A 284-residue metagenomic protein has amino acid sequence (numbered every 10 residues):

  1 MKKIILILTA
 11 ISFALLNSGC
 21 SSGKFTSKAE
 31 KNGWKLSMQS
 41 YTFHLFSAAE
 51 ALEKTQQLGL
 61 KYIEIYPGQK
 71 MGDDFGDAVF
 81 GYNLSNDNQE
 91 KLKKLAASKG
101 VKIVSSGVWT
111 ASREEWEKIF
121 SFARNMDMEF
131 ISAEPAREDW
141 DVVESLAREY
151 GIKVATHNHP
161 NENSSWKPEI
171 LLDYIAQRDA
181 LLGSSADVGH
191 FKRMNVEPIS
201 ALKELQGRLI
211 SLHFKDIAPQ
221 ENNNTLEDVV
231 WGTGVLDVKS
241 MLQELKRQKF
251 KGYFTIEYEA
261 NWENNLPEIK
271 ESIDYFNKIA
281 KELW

Functional and structural regions predicted by a protein language model:
L6-I7, C20-F130, R148, P219 (+1 more regions): N-terminal pre-domain/capping segments
L8, P67, T110, P135 (+3 more regions): Residues that line or immediately flank small-molecule/substrate-binding pockets and catalytic motifs
L8-L16: Bacterial N-terminal signal peptides
C20, L95, K99-G183, R193-N195 (+2 more regions): Active-site acidic/histidine proton-transfer and metal-coordination neighborhood in alpha/beta enzyme cores
C20-S40, H44-Y62, L172-A186, K192-W284: Histidine-acidic metal/acid-base catalytic patches
S40-E50, Q69-N86, W109-W116, S132-D141 (+4 more regions): Acidic-and-aromatic substrate-binding clefts and catalytic sites of carbohydrate-active enzymes
E64, S105, S132, A155 (+2 more regions): Conserved beta-strand positions in the central sheet of alpha/beta enzyme cores
